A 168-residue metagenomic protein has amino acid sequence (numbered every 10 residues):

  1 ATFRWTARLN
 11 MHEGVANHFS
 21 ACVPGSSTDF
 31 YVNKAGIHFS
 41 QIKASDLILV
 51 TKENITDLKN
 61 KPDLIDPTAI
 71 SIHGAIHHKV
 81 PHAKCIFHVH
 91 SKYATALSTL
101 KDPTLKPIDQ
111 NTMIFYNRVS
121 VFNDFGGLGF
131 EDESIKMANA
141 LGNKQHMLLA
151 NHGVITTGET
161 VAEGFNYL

Functional and structural regions predicted by a protein language model:
A1-L168: Glycine-rich flexible loops
